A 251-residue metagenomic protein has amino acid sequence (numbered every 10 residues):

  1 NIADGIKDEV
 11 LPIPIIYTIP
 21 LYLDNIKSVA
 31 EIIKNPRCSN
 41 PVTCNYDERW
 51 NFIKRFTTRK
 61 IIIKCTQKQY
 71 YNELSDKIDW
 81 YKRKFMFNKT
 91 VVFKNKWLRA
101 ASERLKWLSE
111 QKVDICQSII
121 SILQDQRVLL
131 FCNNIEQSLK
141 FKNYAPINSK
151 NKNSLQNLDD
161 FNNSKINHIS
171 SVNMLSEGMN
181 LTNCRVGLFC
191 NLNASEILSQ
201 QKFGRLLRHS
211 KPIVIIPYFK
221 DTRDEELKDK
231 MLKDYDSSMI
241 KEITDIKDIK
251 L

Functional and structural regions predicted by a protein language model:
N1-L123: Interdomain helical connector at the RecA1-RecA2 junction of SF1/SF2 helicase-like NTPases
D4-V10, P20-N25, E136, L175-S176 (+3 more regions): Conserved nucleotide-binding/hydrolysis micro-motifs of P-loop NTPases
Y17-I19, A145, L188, I215: Hydrophobic/aromatic beta-strand patches that form the interior of the parallel beta-sheet core in alpha/beta enzyme
K64, L130-F131, F189: Active-site-adjacent beta-strand anchor residues
R127-C132, E136-M179, L198-S199: Conserved helicase ATPase core of P-loop NTP-dependent helicases/translocases
H168-V172, S176-N193, L198-Q200, L207 (+1 more regions): A short beta-strand element within the Helicase C-terminal
R205-S237: Conserved segment of the helicase C-terminal RecA-like domain
M231-L251: Long, largely alpha-helical accessory region at the distal end of helicase-like NTP-driven motors
